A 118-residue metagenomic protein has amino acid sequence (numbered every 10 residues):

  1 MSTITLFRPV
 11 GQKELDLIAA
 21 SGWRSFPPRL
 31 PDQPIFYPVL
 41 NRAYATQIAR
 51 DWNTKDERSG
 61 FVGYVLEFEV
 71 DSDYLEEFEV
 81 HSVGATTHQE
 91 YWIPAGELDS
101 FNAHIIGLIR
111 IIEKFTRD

Functional and structural regions predicted by a protein language model:
M1-Y37, A43-D118: Conserved NAD+-utilizing ADP-ribose enzyme module
